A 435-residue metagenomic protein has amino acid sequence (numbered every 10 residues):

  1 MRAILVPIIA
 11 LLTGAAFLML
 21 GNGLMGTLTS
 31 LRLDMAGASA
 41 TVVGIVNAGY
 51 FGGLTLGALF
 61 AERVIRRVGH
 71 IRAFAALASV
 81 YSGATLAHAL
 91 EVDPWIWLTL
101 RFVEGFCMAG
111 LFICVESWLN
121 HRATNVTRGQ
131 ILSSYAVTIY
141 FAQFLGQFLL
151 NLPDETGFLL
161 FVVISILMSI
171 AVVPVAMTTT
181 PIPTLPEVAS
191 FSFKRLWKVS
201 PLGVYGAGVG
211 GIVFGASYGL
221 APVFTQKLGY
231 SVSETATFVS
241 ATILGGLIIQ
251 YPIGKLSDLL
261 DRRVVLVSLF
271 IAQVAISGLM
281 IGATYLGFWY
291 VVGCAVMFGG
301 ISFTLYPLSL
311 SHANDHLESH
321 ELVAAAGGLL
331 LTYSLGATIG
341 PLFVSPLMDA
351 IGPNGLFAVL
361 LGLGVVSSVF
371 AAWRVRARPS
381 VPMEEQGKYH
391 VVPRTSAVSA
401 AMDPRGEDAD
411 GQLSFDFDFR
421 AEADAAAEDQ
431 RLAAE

Functional and structural regions predicted by a protein language model:
M1-A3, P183-S190, R374-E435: Intrinsic disorder in cytosolic terminal tails and internal cytosolic loops of multi-pass membrane transporters
R2-F51, G203-G206, G215-F224, L228 (+1 more regions): Helix-loop boundary and gating motifs at the non-cytosolic
A40-T41, N125-Y135, V232-S233, L317-L329: Loop-to-transmembrane helix entry/capping segments in MFS-fold secondary transporters and related SLC/MFSD carriers
G57-G69, L150, D154, I249-D261 (+1 more regions): Helix-to-loop junctions at the C-terminal end of transmembrane segments in multipass secondary transporters
G69, L90-V92, D261, A283-Y285: Helix-breaking motifs and short loop linkers at transmembrane-helix boundaries and internal kinks in secondary membrane
R72-L86, S165, V264-L279, L361: Structural signature of the two symmetry-related core transmembrane helices
G110-A123, F303-E318: Intracellular juxtamembrane helix-capping segments at the cytosolic ends of symmetry-related transmembrane helices
L150-N151, S165-L185, S367-V375: C-terminal membrane-cytosol helix-exit motif in multi-pass small-molecule transporters
